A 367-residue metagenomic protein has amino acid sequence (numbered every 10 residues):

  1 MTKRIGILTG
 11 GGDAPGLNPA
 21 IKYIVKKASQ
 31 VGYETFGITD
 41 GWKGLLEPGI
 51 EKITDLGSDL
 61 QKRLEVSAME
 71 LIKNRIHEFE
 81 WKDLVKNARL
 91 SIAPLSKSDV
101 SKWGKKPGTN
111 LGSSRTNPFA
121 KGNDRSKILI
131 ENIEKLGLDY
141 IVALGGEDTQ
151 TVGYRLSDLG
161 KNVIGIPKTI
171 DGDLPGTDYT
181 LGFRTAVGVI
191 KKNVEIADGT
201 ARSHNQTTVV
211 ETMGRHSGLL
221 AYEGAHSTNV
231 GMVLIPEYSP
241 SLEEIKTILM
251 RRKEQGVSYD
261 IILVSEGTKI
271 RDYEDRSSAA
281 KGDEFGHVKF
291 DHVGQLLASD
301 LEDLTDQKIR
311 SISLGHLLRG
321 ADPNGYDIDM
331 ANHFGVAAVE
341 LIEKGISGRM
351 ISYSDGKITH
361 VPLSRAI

Functional and structural regions predicted by a protein language model:
M1-W81: N-terminal phosphate-binding or glycine-rich loops at protein starts, especially the Walker A/P-loop of NTPases
G10-D13, I38-G44, R115-T116, G146-T149 (+6 more regions): Short, ordered loop/turn segments at secondary-structure junctions
A14-I24, L45-L46, F119-K127, L138 (+6 more regions): Short glycine/serine/threonine-rich phosphate/pyrophosphate-binding segments that cradle anionic phosphate groups
G16, V163-H204, T208: Phosphate/pyrophosphate-binding betaalpha-module
T35, N132, Y140-G145, G153-R155 (+2 more regions): Accessory alpha-helical/coil subdomains and C-terminal extensions that flank or cap enzyme catalytic cores
K52-I141, L181-K192: Glycine-rich oxoanion-binding loops at beta->alpha junctions
F285, K289-I367: C-terminal non-catalytic interaction/assembly regions of soluble proteins
